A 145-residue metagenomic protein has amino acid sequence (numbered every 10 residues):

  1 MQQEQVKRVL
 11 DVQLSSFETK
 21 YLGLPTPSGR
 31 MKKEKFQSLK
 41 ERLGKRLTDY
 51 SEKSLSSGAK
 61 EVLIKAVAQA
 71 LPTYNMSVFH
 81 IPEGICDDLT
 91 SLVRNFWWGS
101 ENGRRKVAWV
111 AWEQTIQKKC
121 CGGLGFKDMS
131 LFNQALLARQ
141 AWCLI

Functional and structural regions predicted by a protein language model:
M1-I145: Nucleotidyl polymerases of mobile genetic elements and RNA viruses
